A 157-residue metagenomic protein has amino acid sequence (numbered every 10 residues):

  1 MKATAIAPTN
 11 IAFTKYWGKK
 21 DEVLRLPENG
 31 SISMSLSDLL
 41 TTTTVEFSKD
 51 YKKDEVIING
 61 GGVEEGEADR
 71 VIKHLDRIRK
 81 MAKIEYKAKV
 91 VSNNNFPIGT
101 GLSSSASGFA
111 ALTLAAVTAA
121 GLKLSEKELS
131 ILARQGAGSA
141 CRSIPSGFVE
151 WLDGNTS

Functional and structural regions predicted by a protein language model:
M1-T100, L114-L124: ATP-binding N-lobe of GHMP and related small-molecule kinases
E67, S104, G108-F109: Catalytic-loop motifs flanking and including active-site residues across diverse enzymes
G101-S104, I144-S146: Short acidic, glycine/serine/threonine-rich loops at helix termini
S107-A120, G136: Stable alpha-helical structural segments in soluble proteins, enriched in small hydrophobic residues
G108, K123-S130: Histidine/cysteine- and/or acidic
E128-S157: ATP-dependent small-molecule kinase catalytic core of the GHMP/sugar-kinase superfamily and closely related
